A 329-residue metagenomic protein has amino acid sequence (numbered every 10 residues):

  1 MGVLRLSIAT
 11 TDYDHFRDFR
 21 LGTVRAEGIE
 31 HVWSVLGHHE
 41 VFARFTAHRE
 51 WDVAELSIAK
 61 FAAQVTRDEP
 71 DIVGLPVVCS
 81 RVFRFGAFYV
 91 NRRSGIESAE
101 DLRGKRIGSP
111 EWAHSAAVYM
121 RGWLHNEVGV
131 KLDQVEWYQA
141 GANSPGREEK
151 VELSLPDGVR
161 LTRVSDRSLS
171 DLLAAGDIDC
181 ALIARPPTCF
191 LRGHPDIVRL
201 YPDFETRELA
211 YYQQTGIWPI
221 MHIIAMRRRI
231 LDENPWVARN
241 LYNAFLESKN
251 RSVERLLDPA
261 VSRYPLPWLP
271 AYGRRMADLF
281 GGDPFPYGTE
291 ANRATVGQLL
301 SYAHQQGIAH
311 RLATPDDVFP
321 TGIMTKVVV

Functional and structural regions predicted by a protein language model:
M1-S7, I96-R106, L279-G282: Immediate post-signal peptide segment of exported/extracytoplasmic ligand-binding proteins
L6-F16: Extracytoplasmic "Venus flytrap"
I8, R81-E97, P219-D232: Hydrophobic/proline-rich hinge and linker segments of small-molecule sensing/allosteric domains, predominantly
D14-V130, W137-A140, S144-G146: Short, glycine-/small- and polar/acidic-enriched structural segments that line small-molecule recognition paths
W33-R44, E97, V135-D171, T314-M324: Short helix-initiation/N-cap motifs at beta->coil->alpha
E148-L257: Pocket-lining segment of extracytoplasmic ligand-binding domains
A225, L231-Q305: Secondary-structure end/capping motifs
G288-V329: Long, low-complexity C-terminal extensions of enzymes
